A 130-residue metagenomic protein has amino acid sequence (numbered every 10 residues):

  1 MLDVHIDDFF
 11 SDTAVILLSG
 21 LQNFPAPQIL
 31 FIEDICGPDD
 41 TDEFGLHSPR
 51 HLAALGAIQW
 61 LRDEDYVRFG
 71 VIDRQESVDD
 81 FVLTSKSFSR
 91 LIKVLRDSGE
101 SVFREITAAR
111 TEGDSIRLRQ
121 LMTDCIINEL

Functional and structural regions predicted by a protein language model:
L2-L46, L52: Short amphipathic alpha-helical interface segments
F9-D12, I16, A57, E105 (+2 more regions): Charge-rich, solvent-exposed alpha-helical interaction surfaces
G20-F24, L61, R90-V94: Generic structural signal for hydrophobic core residues of well-folded globular domains
L46-P49, V71-V78: Short acidic, glycine/proline-enriched loop segments that cap or flank alpha-helices
H51-L52, G56-L61: Canonical helix-turn-helix DNA-binding module
Q59-Q75: A short, conserved structural fragment
E76-E112: Short, amphipathic alpha-helical interaction segments positioned at domain boundaries
R104-L130: Membrane-inserting effector segments that mediate pore formation, membrane fusion, or transient membrane insertion
